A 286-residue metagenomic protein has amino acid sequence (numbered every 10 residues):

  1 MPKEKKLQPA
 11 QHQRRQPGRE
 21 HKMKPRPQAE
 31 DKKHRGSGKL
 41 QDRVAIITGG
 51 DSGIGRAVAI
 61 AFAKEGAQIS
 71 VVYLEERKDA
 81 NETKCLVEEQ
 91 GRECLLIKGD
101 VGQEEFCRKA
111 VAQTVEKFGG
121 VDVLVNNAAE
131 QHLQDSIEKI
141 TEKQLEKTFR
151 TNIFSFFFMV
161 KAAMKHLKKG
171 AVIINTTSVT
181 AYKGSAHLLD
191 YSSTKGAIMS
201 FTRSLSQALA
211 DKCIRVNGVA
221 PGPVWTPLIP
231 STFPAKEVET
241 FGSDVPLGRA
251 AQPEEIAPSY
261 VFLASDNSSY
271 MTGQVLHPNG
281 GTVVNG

Functional and structural regions predicted by a protein language model:
K3, Q8, Q103, R108 (+5 more regions): Conserved mid-core segment of classical short-chain dehydrogenase/reductases
K6-A10, M23, D31-K32, Q134 (+4 more regions): Short C-terminal tail/terminal secondary-structure segment of NAD(P)H-dependent dehydrogenase/reductase domains
A67-E82: Conserved glycine-rich Rossmann-like NAD(P)H-binding loop of the short-chain dehydrogenase/reductase
E138-F157, I174, I198, L247: Catalytic Tyr-X3-Lys loop
V160, T194, T202: Active-site helix of classical SDR
K165-H166, Q207-D211, S269: Alpha-helical segment proximal to the catalytic Tyr-Lys
S178: Residue(s) in the substrate-gating loop at a strand-loop-helix junction that position the organic substrate next
V245-I256, N267: A conserved structural motif in NAD(P)-dependent oxidoreductases
